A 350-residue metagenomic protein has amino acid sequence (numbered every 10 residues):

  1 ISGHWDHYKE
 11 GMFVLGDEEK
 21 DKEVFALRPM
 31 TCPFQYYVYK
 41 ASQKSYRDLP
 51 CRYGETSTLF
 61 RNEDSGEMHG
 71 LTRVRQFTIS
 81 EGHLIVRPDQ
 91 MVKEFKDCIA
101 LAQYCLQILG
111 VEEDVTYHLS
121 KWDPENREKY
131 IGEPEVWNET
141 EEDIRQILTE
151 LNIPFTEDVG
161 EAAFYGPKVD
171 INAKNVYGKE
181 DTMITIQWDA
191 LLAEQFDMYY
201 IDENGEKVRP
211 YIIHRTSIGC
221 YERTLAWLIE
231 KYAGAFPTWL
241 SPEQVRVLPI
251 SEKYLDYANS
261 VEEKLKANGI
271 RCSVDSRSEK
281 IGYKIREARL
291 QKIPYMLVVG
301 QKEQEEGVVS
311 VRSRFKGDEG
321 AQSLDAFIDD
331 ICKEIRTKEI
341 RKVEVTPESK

Functional and structural regions predicted by a protein language model:
I1-K350: NTP/phosphate- and nucleic-acid-binding module
